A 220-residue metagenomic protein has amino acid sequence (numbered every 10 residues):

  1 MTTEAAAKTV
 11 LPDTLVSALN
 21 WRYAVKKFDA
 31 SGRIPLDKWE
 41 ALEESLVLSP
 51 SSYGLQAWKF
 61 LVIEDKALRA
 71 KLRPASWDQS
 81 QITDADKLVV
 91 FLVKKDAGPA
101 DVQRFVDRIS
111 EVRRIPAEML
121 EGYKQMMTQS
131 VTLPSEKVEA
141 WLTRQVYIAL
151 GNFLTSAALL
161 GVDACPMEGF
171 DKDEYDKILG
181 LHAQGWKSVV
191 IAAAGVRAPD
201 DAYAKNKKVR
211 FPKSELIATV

Functional and structural regions predicted by a protein language model:
M1-V220: Acidic, surface-exposed loops and disordered segments
